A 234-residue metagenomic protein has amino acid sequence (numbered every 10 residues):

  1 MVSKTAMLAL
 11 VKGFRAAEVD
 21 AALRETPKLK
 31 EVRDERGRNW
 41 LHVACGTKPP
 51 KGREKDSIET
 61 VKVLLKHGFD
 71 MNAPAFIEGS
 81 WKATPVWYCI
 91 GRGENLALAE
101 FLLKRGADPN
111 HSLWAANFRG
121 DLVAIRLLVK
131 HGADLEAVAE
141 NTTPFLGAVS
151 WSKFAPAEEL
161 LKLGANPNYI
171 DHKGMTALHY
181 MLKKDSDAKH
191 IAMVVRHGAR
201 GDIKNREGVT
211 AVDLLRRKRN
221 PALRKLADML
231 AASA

Functional and structural regions predicted by a protein language model:
M1-K62, K66-H67, E100, K104 (+2 more regions): Intrinsically disordered, low-complexity regulatory segments in ankyrin-centric signaling systems
V2, H131, L163, S186 (+3 more regions): Ankyrin-repeat-protein effector appendages
V2-M7, V32-P49, P74-Y88, D108-N117 (+3 more regions): Ankyrin-repeat boundary/"N-cap" motif
A9-R15, V43-D56, T84-N95, A115-D121 (+3 more regions): Ankyrin repeat A-helix N-terminal signature
R15-L23, G52-L65, G93-L103, D121-V129 (+3 more regions): Ankyrin repeat structural motif
P27, G68, G106, G132 (+2 more regions): Short glycine-rich hinge loops at helix-strand junctions in the catalytic core of two-component histidine kinases
L29-K30, M71, P109, L135 (+2 more regions): Ankyrin-repeat inter-repeat connecting loop/turn
L113-I125, K130-H172: Eukaryotic tandem repeat interaction scaffolds
